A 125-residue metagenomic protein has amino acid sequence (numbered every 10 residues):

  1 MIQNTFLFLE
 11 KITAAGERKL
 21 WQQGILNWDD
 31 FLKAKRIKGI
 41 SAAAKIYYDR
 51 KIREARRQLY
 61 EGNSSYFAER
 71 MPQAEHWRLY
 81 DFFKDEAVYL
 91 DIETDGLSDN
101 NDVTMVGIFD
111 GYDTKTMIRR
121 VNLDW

Functional and structural regions predicted by a protein language model:
M1-K84: N-terminal accessory regions of nucleic-acid-interacting proteins
A68-W125: Conserved RNase H-like, two-metal-ion catalytic cores of nucleic-acid enzymes
